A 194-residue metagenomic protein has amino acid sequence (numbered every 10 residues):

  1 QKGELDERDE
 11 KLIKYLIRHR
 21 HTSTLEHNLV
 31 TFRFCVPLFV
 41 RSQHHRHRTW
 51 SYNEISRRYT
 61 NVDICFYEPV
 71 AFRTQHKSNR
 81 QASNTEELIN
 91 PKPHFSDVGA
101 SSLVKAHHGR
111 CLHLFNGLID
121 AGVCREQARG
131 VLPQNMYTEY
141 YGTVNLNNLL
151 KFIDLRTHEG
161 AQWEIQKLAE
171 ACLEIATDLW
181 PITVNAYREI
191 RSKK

Functional and structural regions predicted by a protein language model:
Q1-K194: Family-specific signature for flavin-dependent thymidylate synthase
